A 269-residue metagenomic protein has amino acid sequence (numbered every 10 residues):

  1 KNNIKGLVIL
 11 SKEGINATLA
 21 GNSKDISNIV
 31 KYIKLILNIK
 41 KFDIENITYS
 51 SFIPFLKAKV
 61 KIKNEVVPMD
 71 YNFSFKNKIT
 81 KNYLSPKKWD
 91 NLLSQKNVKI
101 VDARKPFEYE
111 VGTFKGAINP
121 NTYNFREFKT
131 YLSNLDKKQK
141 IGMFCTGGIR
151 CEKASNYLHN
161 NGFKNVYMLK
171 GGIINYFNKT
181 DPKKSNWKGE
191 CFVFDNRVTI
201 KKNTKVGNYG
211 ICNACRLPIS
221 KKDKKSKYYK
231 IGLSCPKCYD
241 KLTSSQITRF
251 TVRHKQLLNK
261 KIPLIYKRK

Functional and structural regions predicted by a protein language model:
K1-N82, K105-K140, I149-K269: Rhodanese-like catalytic fold shared by cysteine-dependent sulfurtransferases and DSP/PTP-type phosphatases
L84-D90: Phosphate-interacting basic helix/loop segments used at nucleotide- and nucleic-acid interfaces
I100-D102: Structural scaffold elements adjacent to functional motifs in cytosolic proteins
T146: Substrate-contacting helices/loops that form the catalytic groove of nucleic-acid and nucleotide-polymer processing
